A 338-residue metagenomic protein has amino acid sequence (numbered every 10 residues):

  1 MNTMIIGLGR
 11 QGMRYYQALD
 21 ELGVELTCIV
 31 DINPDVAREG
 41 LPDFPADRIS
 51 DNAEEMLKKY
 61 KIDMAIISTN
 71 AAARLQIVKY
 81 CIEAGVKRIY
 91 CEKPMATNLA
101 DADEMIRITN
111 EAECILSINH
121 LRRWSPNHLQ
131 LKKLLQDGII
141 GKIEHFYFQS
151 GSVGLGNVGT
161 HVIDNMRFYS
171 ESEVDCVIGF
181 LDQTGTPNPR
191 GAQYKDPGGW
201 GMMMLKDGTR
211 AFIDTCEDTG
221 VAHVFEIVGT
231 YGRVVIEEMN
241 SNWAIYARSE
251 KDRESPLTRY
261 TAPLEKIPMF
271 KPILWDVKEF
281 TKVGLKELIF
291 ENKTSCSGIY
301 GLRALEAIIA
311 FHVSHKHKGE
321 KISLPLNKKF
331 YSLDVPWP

Functional and structural regions predicted by a protein language model:
M1-F44, M166: N-terminal Rossmann-like dinucleotide-binding module
D47-A53: Conserved SAM-binding strand-loop segment of SAM-dependent methyltransferases
K59, D63-M64, L75-R123: Beta-strand-loop-alpha-helix segment that lines the small-molecule cofactor/substrate pocket of alpha/beta enzymes
M64-I67, D103, R107, E111 (+1 more regions): C-terminal helix-rich "cap/oligomerization" subdomain common to oxidoreductases
P126-H145: Rossmann-like NAD(P)H-binding beta-loop-alpha module
E144-A222, E226, I299: Rossmann-like dinucleotide-binding domain that binds NAD(P)(H)
E226-I299, Y331-P338: C-terminal glycine/acidic-rich active-site capping loop/insertion
